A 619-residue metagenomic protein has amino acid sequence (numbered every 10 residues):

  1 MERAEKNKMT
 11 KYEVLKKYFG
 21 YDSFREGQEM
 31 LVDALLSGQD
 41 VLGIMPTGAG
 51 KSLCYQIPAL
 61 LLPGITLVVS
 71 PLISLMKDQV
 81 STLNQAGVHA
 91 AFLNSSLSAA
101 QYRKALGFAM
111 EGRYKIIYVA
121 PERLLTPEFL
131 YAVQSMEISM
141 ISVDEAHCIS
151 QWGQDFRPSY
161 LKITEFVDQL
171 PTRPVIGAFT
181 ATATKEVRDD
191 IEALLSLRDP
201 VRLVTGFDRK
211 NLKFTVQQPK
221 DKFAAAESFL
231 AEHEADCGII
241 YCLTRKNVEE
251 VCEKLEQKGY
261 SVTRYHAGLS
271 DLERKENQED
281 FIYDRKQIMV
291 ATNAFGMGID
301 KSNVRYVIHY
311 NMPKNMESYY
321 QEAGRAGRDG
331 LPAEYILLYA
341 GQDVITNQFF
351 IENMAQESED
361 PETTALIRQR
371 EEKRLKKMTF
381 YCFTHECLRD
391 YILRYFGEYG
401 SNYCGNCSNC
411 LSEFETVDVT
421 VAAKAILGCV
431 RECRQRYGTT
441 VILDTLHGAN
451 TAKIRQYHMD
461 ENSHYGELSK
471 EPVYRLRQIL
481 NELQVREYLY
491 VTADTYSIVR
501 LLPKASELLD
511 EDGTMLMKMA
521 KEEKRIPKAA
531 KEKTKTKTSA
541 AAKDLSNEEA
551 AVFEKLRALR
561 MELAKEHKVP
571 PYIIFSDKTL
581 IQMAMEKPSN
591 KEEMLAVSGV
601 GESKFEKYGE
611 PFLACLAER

Functional and structural regions predicted by a protein language model:
E2-K11, E359-P361, R370-E372, L388-D390 (+1 more regions): Accessory DNA-binding and partner-docking regions appended to nucleic-acid-acting proteins, especially the terminal
E2-Y18, D22, E26, M30-S52 (+5 more regions): Helicase motor core with emphasis on the C-terminal RecA-like subdomain
A34, H309, Y381, Q582-M583: Short alpha-helical segment immediately N-terminal to, or the first helix within, an HTH/HTH-like DNA-binding domain
L97, F179-A183, Q218, L269 (+6 more regions): Catalytic cores of large soluble enzymes that bind and process phosphate-bearing ligands
L366-F396: Short, charged low-complexity linear segments at domain edges
